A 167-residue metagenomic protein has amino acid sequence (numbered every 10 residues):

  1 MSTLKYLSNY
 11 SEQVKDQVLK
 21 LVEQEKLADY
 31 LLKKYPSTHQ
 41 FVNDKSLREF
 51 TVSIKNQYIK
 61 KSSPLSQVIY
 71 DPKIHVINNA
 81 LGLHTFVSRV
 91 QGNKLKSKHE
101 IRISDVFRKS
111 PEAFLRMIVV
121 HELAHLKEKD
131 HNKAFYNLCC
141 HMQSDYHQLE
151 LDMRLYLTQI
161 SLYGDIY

Functional and structural regions predicted by a protein language model:
M1-R116, L126-Y167: Active-site-proximal or metal-binding-adjacent scaffold patches in catalytic folds
V119: Histidine-centered acyl-transfer/condensation active-site motif and its immediate structural neighborhood
E122: Walker B catalytic acidic pair
